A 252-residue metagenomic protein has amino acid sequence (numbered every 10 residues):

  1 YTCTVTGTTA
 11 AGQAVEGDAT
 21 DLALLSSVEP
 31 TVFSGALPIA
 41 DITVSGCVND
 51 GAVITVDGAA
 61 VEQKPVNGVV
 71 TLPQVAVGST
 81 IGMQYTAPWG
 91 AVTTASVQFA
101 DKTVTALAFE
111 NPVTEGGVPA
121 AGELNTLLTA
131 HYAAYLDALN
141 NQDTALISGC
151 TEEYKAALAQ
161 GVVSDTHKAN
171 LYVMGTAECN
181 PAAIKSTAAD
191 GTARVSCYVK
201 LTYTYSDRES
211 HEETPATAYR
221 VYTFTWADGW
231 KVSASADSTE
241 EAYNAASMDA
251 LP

Functional and structural regions predicted by a protein language model:
Y1-G46, D50-A52, S186-P252: Exposed beta-sheet edge and beta->alpha loop/turn motif
Y1-T9, V77-W89: A short, solvent-exposed beta-strand micro-motif common in secreted/extracellular proteins
A11-G17, A87-A100: Short, exposed coil/turn segments at beta-strand boundaries within extracellular/luminal domains
A23-T86, Q98-L127, L136, K231-P252: Low-complexity, intrinsically disordered terminal/linker segments enriched in charged and Gly/Pro repeats
N49, G90, A169-E178, V232: A broad structural signal for short, well-ordered beta-strand segments within beta-sheet-rich domains
V61-Q63, A182, T223-F224: Short, surface-exposed loop motifs enriched in S/T, G, D/E and P with embedded aromatic residues
V113-M174: Core segments of small alpha/beta cavity-forming domains
G175-A189: Short amphipathic beta-strand and strand-loop transition segments with alternating hydrophobic
